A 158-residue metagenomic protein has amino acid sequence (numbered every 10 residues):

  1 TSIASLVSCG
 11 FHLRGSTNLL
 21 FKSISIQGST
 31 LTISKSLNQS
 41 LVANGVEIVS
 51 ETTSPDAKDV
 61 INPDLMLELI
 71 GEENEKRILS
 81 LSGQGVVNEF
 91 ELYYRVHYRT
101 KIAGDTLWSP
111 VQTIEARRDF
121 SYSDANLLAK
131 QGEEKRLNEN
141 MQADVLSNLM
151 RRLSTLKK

Functional and structural regions predicted by a protein language model:
T1, S5-V46: A structural "domain/chain start" motif
G15-S16, A57-D59, T106, Q112: Short secondary-structure boundary/capping segments
S25, S29, I33, Q84 (+4 more regions): Extracytoplasmic/periplasmic, Sec-exported soluble proteins
L41, G45, E73, T100-G104 (+2 more regions): Sec/Tat-exported extracytoplasmic proteins
V46-P63: Short acidic low-complexity segments
P63-T113, F120-L128, G132: Surface-exposed short loop/turn segments
A125-K158: C-terminal/domain-edge helix-coil "capping" segments
